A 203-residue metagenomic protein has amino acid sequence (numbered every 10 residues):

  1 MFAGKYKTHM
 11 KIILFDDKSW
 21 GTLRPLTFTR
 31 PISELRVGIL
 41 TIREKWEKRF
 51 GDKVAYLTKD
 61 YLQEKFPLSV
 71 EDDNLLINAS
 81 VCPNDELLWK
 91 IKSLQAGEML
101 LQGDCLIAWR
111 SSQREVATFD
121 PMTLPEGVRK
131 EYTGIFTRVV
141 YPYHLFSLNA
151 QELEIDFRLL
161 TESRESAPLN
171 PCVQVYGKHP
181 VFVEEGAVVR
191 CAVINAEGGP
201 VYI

Functional and structural regions predicted by a protein language model:
Y6-H179: Terminal amphipathic alpha-helical/low-complexity segments used for targeting or macromolecular assembly
A167, V173, V181-V193, V201-I203: A structural motif detector for beta-strand N-caps
E197: Hydrophobic, aromatic-lined core segments that form the binding pocket/scaffold for planar heteroaromatic ligands
